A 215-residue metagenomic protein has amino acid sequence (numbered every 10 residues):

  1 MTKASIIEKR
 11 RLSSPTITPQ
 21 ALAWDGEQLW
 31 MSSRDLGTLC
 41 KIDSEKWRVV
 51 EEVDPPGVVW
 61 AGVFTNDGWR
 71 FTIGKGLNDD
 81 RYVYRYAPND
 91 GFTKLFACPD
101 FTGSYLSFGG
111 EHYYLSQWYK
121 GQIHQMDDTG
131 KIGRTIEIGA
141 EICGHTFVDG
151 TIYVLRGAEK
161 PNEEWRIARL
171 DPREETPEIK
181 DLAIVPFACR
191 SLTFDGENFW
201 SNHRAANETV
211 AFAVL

Functional and structural regions predicted by a protein language model:
R10-P15, E52-P56, L95-D100, T135-G139 (+1 more regions): Surface loop/turn motifs at the tips and blade-to-blade linkers of beta-strand repeat domains
R11-G37: Beta-strand-rich domains and repeat architectures in extracellular enzymes and scaffolds, especially beta-propellers
I17-L22, G57-T65, F101-G109, I138-D149 (+1 more regions): Repeated scaffold domains used in trafficking and secretory/extracellular systems, primarily beta-propellers
M31-L36, F71-D79, Y113-K120, V154-N162 (+1 more regions): Conserved beta-strand positions in repeat-built beta-propeller and related beta-rich domains
T38-C40, N78-Y84, Q122-H124, N162-A168 (+1 more regions): Structural motif
D43-W47, Y86-G91, D127-K131, D171-E175 (+1 more regions): Short loop/turn segments that connect beta-strands within beta-propeller blades
V49-N66, I73: Blade-loop segments of beta-propeller domains
F187-L215: Blade-level signature of beta-propeller repeat domains, shared across WD40, Kelch, NHL, RCC1 and BNR/Asp-box propellers
